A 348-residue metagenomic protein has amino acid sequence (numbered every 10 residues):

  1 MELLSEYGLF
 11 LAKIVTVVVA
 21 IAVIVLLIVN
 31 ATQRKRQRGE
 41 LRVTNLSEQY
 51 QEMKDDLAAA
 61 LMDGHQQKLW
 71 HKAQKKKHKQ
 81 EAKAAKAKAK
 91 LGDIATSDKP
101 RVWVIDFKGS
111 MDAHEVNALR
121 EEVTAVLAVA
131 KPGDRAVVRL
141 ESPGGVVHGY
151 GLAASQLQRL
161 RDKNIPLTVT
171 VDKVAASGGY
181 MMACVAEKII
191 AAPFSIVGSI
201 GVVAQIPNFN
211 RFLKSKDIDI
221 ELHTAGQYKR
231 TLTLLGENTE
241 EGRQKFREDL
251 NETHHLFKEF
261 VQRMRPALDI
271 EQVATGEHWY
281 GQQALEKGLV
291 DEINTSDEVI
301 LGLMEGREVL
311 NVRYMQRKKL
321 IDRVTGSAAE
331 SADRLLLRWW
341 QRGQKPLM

Functional and structural regions predicted by a protein language model:
M1-T168, V174-A175, K188-A192, V203-M348: N-terminal organellar transit peptides
G179: DNA breakage-rejoining catalytic core of tyrosine-based enzymes
M182-K188: Alpha-helix C-terminal capping segments
